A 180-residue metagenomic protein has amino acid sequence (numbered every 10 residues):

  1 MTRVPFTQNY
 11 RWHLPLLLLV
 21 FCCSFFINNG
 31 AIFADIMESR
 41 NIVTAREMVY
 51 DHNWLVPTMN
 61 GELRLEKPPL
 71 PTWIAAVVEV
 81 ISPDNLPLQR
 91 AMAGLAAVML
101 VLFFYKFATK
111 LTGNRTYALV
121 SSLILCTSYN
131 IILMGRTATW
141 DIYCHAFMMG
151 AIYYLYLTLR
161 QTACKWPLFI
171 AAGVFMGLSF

Functional and structural regions predicted by a protein language model:
M1-F180: Membrane-integral, polyisoprenol-dependent glycosyltransferases of the GT-C/oligosaccharyltransferase superfamily
